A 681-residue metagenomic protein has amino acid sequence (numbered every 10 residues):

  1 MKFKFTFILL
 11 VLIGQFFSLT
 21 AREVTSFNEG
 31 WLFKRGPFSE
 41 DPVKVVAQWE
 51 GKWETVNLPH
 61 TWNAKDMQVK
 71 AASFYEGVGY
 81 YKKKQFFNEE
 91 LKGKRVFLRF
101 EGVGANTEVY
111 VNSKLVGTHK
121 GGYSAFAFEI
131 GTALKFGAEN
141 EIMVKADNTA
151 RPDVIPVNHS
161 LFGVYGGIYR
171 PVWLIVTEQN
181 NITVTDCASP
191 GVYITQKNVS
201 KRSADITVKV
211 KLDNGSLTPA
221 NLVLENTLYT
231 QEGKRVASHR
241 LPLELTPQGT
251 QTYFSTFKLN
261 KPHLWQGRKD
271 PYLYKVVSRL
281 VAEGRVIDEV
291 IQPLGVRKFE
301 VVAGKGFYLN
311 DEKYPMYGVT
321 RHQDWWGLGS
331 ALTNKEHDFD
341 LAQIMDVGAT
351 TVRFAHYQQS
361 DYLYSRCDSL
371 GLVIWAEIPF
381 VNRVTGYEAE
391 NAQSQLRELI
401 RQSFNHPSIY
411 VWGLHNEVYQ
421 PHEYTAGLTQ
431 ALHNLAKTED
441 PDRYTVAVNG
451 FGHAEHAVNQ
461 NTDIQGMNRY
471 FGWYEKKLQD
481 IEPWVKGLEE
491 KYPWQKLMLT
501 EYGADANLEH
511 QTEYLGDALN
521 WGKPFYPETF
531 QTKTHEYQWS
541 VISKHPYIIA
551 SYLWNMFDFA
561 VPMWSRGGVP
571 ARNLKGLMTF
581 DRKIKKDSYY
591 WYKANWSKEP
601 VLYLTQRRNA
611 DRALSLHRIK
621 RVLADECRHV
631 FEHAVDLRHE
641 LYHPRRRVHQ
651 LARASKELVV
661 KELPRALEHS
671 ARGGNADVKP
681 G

Functional and structural regions predicted by a protein language model:
M1-E23: Bacterial Sec-dependent N-terminal signal peptides
T20-D66, K145, R151-P152, W173-L174 (+2 more regions): Accessory carbohydrate-binding/adhesion or oligomerization-edge regions at the termini of glycan-active proteins
L32-P37, E76-T185, S189-G191, G215-S216 (+4 more regions): Accessory beta-strand-rich segments of carbohydrate-active enzymes
R35, T55-V69, T149-P152, N158-L161 (+3 more regions): Extended substrate-binding grooves/exosites of carbohydrate-active enzymes
L91-R95, L134-E139, P219, L259-K275 (+1 more regions): Short glycine/proline/serine/threonine-rich loop/turn segments at secondary-structure transition edges
V111, R202-E244, Q251-Y253, R618-R645: Beta-strand-rich binding/interaction modules
Q179-S216, A594-C627: Surface beta-strand/loop "capping" patches
R235-P262, A652-E668: Intrinsically disordered, low-complexity Pro/Gly/Ser/Thr-rich segments with frequent PxxP/GP/PP motifs and embedded
